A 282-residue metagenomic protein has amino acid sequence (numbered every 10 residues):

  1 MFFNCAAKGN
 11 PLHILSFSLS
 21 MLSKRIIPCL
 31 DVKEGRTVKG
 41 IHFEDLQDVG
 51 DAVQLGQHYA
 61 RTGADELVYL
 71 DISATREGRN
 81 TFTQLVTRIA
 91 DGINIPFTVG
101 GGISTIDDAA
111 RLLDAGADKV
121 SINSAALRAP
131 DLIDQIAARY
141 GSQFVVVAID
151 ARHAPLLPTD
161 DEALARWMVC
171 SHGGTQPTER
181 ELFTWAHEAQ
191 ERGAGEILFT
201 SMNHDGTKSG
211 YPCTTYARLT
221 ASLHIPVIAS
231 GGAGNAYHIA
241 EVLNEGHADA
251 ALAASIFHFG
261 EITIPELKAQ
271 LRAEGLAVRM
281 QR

Functional and structural regions predicted by a protein language model:
I26-L30, V68, F97-G101, V120-I122 (+4 more regions): Hydrophobic faces of well-ordered beta-strands that scaffold small-molecule active sites in alpha/beta enzyme cores
D31, Y59, L67, L112 (+4 more regions): Conserved, mostly hydrophobic/aromatic
V32-E34, V38, K119-L198, N203-H204: Conserved anion-binding
E66-Q84, S124, L198-S209: Glycine-rich, proline-tolerant flexible connector loops at the mouths of alpha/beta enzymes
G78-T98, Q135-I149, S209-A229, G234 (+1 more regions): Alpha-helix-loop-beta-strand connector modules within alpha/beta enzyme cores
F97, S104-G116, T214-Y216, T220-A229 (+1 more regions): Catalytic cores of alpha/beta
A115-L132, S201-N203, G232-N235, E245-P265: Glycine-rich phosphate-binding active-site loops on the catalytic face of alpha/beta enzymes
I133-R139, L243-E245, F257-M280: C-terminal helical cap(s) of enzyme catalytic domains, especially alpha/beta-barrels
